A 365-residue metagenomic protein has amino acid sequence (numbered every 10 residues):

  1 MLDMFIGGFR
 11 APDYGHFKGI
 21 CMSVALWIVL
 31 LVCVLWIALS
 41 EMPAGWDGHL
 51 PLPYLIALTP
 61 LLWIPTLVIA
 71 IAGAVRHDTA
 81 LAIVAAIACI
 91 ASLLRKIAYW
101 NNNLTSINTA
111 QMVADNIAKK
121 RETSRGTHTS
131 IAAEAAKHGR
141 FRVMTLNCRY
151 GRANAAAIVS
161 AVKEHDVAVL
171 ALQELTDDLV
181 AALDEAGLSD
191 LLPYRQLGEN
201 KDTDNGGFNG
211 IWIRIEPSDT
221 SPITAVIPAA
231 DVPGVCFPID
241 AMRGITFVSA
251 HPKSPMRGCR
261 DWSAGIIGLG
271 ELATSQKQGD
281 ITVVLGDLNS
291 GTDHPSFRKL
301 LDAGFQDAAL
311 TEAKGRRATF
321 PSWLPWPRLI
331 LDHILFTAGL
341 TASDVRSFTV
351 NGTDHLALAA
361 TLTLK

Functional and structural regions predicted by a protein language model:
V24-A74: Membrane-embedded alpha-helical segments of integral membrane proteins
D47-L58, P193-I213, G291-N351: Active site of divalent-metal-dependent phosphoester/diester hydrolases
L55, R142-C148, I158-D184, Q196 (+4 more regions): Active-site beta-strand/loop signature of hydrolases that rely on acidic residues for catalysis
W63-T109: Transmembrane alpha-helices and immediately adjacent membrane-cytoplasm interface residues in multi-pass integral
A91-A132, V169-T246: Structured beta-strand-rich core segments of catalytic domains in phosphoester-bond hydrolases
R149-G151, T176-D178, K201-D204, P252-M256 (+2 more regions): Solvent-exposed loop/turn segments at secondary-structure junctions within structured extracellular/periplasmic domains
D219-S275, G279: Catalytic-adjacent loop/helix segments of enzymes that bind and process anionic phosphate/sulfate esters
